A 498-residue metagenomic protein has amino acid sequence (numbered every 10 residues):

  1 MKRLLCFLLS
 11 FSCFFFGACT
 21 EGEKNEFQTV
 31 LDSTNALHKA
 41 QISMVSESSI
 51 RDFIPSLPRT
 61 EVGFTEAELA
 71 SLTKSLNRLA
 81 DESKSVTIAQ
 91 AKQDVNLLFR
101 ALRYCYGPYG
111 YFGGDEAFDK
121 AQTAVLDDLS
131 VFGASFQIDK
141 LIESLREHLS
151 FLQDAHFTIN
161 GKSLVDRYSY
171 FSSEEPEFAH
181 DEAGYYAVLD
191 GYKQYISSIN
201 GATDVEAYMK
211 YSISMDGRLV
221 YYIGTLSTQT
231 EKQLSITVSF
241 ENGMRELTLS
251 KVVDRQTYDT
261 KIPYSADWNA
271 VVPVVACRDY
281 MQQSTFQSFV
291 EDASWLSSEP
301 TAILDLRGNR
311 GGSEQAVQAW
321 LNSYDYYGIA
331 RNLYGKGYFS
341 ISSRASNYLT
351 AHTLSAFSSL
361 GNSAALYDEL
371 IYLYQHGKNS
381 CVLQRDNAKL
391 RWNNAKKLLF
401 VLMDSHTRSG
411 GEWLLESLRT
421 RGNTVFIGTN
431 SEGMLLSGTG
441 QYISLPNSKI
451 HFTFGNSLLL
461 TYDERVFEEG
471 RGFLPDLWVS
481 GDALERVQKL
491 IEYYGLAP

Functional and structural regions predicted by a protein language model:
M1-L4: Positively charged n-region of N-terminal signal peptides that target proteins for export
F16-A18: C-terminal motif of bacterial Sec signal peptides marking the signal peptidase cleavage site
T20-A319, Y326, N430, T439-P446 (+2 more regions): Flexible, low-complexity junctional segments that flank or bridge functional domains
A276-Y280, D305-N309, R331-R344, L402-H406 (+2 more regions): Active-site-proximal beta-strand/loop segments in catalytic clefts of secreted hydrolases
L296-V382, R419: Glycine- and acidic-residue-enriched helix-capping/beta->alpha junction motif
L398-T420, V425-G433: Extended C-terminal subregions enriched in glycine
R421, F426-K489: BRCT (BRCA1 C-terminal) domain core and associated BRCT-interaction motifs
